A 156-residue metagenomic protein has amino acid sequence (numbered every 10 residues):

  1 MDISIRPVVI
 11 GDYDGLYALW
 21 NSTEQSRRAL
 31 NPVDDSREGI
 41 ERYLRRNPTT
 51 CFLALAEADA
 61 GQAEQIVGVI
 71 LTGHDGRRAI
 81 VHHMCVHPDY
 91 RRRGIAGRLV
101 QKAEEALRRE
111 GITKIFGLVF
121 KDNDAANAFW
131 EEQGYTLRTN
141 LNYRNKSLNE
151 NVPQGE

Functional and structural regions predicted by a protein language model:
M1-G11, E150-E156: Conserved N-terminal entry element of GNAT/NAT acetyltransferase domains
P7-H82, H87, V100-K102, A106 (+2 more regions): Acetyl-CoA-dependent GNAT
M84-R91, V119-F120: A short, internal acetyl-CoA/4′-phosphopantetheine-binding micro-motif in the GNAT/acyltransferase core
G94: Conserved G/P- and acidic residue-centered "switch" motifs that form tight phosphate/ATP-binding loops in soluble
G97: Residues forming the Rossmann-fold NAD(P)(H) cofactor-binding site
L107-V119: Conserved GNAT acetyl-CoA-binding A-motif
G117-A126, N145: Conserved beta-strand-loop-alpha-helix junction that forms the acyl-donor binding cleft
E131-N140: Conserved acetyl-CoA-binding loop of GNAT-fold acetyltransferases
